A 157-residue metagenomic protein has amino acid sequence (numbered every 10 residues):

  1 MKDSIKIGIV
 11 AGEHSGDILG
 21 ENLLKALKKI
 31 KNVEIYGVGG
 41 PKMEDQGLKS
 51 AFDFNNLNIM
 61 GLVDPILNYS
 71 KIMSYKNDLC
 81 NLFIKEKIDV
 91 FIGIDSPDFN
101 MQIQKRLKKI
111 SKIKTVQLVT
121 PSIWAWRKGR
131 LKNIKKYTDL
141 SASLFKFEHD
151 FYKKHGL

Functional and structural regions predicted by a protein language model:
M1-K2: A short, basic/flexible loop-to-alpha-helix module at the beginning of a structural domain
I5-L157: Active-site and donor-binding regions of nucleotide-sugar-utilizing enzymes
